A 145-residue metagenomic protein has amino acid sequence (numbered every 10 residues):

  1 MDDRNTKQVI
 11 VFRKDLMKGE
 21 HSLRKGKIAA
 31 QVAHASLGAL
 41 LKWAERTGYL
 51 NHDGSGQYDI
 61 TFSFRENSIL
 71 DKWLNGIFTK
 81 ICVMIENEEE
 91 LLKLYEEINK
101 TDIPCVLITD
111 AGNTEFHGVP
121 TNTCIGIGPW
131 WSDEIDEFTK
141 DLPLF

Functional and structural regions predicted by a protein language model:
M1-F145: Positively charged, small/polar-rich N-terminal and surface patches that mediate targeting and assembly and bind
